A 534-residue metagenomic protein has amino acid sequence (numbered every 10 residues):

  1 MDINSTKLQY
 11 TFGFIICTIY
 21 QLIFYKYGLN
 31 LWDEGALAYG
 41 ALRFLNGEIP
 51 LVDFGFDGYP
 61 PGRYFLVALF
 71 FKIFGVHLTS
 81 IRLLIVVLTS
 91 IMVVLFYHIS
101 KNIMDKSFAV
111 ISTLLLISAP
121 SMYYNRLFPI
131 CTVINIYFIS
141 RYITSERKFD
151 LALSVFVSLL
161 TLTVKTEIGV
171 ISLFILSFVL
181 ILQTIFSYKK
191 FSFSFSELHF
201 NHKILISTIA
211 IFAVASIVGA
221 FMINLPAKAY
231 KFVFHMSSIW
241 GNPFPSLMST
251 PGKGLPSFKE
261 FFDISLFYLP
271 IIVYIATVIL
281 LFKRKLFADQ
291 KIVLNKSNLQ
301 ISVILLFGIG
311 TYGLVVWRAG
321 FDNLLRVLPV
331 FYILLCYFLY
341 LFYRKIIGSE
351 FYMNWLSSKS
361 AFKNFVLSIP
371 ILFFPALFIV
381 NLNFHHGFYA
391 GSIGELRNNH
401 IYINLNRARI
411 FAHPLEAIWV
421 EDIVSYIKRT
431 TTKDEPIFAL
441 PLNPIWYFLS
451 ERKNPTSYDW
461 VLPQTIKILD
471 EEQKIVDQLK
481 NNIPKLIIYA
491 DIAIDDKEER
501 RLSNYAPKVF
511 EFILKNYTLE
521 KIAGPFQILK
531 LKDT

Functional and structural regions predicted by a protein language model:
Y25-G40, L51-V67, V76-T79, L415-W419: Extracytoplasmic catalytic/substrate-binding loops of multi-pass membrane glycan-assembly enzymes
D57, P61, F65, F74-V94 (+1 more regions): Loop-to-helix entry region of an early transmembrane alpha helix in multi-pass inner-membrane enzymes
Y64-A68, F234-D263: Juxtamembrane membrane-water interface segments that cap and precede transmembrane helices
V93-S118, F149, L153: Transmembrane-helix signature of polytopic, membrane-embedded enzymes that assemble or transfer cell-envelope glycans
K101-M104, N135-L153, T161, K190 (+4 more regions): Membrane-interface transmembrane helices that cradle and orient dolichyl/undecaprenyl
L115-A119, D150-T166, S172-V179, F307-V315: Membrane-interface alpha helices of multi-pass inner-membrane proteins
E167-V170, M222-A227, F365-D533: Extracytoplasmic
V170, G310, W317-S357, F365-I369: Hydrophobic/aromatic-rich transmembrane helices and adjacent perimembrane loops
